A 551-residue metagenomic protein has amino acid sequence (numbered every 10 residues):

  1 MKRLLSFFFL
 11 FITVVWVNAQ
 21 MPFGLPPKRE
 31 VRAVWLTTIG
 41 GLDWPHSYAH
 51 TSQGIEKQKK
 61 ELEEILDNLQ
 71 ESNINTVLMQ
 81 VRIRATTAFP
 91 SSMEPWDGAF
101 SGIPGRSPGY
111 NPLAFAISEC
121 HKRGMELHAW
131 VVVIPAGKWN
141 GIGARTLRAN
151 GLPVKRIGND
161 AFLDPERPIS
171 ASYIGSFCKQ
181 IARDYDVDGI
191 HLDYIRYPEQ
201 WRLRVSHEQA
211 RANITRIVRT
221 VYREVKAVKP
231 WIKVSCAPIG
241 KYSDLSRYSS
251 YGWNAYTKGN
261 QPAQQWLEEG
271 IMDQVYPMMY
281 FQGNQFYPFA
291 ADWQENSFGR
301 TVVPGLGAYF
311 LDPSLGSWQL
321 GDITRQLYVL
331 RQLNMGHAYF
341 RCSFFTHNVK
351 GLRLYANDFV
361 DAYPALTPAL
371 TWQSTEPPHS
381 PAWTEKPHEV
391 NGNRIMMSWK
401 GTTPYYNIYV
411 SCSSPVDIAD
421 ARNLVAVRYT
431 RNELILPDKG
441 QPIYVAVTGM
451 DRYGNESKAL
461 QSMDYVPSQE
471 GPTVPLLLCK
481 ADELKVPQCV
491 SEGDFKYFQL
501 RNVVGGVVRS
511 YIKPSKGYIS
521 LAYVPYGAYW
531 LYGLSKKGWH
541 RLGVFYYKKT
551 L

Functional and structural regions predicted by a protein language model:
R29-V31, T37-K59, S118, H128-D184: Active-site-adjacent "subsite" loops/lids of carbohydrate-active enzymes
K57-T86, D184-D188: Catalytic domains of carbohydrate-active enzymes, especially glycoside hydrolases
Q70-P108: Aromatic-lined carbohydrate-binding/catalytic grooves of carbohydrate-active enzymes
E126-K138, H191-L192, A210-Y256, T301-G305 (+1 more regions): Aromatic-lined carbohydrate-recognition surfaces of secreted/lumenal glycan-active proteins
A263-Q264, E268-F286, R300-T375: Substrate-binding cleft of secreted/luminal carbohydrate-active enzymes
D358-T402, G454-S468: Pro/Thr/Ser/Gly-rich low-complexity, intrinsically disordered linker/stalk tracts
L436-E456: Beta-strand-rich modules
S468-G471, Y526-L551: C-terminal tail/sorting-segment detector
